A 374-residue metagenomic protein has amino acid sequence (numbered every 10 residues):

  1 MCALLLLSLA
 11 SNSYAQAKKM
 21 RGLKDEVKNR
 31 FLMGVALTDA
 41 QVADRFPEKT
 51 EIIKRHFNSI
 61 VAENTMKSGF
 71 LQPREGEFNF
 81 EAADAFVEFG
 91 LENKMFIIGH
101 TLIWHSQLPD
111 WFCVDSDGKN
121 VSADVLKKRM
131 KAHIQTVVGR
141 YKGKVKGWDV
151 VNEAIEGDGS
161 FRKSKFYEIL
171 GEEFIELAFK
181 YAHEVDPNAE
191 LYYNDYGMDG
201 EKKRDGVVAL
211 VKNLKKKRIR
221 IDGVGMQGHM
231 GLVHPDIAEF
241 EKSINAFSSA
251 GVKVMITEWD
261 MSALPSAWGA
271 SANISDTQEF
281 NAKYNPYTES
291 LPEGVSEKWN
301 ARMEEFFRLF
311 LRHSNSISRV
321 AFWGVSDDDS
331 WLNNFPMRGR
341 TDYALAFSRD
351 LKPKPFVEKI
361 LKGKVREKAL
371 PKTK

Functional and structural regions predicted by a protein language model:
M1-K19: Bacterial Sec-dependent N-terminal signal peptides
A17-S59, E63: Boundary/entry segment of secreted carbohydrate-active catalytic domains
K19, L23, K119, R140 (+7 more regions): Aromatic-rich peripheral "rim/lid" segments of glycoside hydrolase catalytic domains that contact and position glycan
M20, R55, S59-P73, A82-D199 (+1 more regions): Substrate-binding cleft and catalytic face of glycoside hydrolase catalytic domains, especially the flexible beta-alpha
K24-K28, P47-N58, D84-F96, V138-K142 (+4 more regions): Acidic (Asp/Glu)-rich catalytic clusters
G34-D39, V150, A178-K203, M255-E258 (+1 more regions): Aromatic-lined carbohydrate-recognition surfaces of secreted/lumenal glycan-active proteins
A36-P47, S68-E81, I155-S160, G197-G206 (+3 more regions): Acidic-and-aromatic substrate-binding clefts and catalytic sites of carbohydrate-active enzymes
A40-H56, R129-V137, K203-L214, M303-L309: Short, acidic/polar
